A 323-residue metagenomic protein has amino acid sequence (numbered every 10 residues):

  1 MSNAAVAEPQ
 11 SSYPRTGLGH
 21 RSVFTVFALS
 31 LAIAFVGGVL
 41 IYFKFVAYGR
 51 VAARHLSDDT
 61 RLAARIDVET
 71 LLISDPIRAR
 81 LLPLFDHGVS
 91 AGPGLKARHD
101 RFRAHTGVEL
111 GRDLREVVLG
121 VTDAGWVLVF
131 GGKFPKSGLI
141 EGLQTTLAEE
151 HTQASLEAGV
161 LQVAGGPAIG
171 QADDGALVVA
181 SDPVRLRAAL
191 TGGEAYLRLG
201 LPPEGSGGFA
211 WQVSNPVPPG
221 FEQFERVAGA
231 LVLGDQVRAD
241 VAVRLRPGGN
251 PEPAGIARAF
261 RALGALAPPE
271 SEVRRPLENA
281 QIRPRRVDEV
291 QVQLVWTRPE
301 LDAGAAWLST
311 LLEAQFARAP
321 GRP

Functional and structural regions predicted by a protein language model:
M1-H20: N-terminal Lys/Arg-rich, disordered targeting/topogenic segments
V23-Y42: Hydrophobic membrane-insertion alpha-helices, especially the h-region of bacterial N-terminal signal peptides
L40-L62: Ser/Thr/Pro/Gly-rich low-complexity linker/stalk segments immediately outside membranes or between
D58-H87: Short extracytoplasmic
L62-A64, T122-K133, G175-A180, A239-R244 (+1 more regions): Short cationic amphipathic helices and targeting signals
S74-D75, L82-G111, E149-R244, G248-R274 (+1 more regions): An internal, short helix-loop-strand segment that often contains or flanks glycine-aspartate motifs
T122-H151, G248-G255: Long, charged/polar, surface-exposed segments that mediate recognition or autoinhibition
A265-P323: A cross-kingdom marker for long, charged
